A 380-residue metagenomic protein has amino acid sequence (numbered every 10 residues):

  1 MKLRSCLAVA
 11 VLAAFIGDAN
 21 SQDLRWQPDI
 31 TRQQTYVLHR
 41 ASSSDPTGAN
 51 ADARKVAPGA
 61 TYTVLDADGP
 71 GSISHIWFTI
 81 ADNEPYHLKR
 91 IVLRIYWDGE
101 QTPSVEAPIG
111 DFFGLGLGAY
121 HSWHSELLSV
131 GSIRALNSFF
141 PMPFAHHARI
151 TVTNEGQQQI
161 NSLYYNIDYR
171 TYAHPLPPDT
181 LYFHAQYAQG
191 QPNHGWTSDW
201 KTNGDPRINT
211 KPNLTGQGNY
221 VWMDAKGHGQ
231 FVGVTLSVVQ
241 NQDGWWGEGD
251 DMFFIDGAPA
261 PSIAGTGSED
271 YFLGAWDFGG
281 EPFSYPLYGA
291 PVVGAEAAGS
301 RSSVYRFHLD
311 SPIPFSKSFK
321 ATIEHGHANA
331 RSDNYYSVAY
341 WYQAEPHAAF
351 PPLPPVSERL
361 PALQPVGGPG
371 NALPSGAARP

Functional and structural regions predicted by a protein language model:
M1-S5: Positively charged n-region of N-terminal signal peptides that target proteins for export
C6-F15: Bacterial N-terminal signal peptides
S21-P380: Beta-strand-centric surfaces of beta-sandwich/beta-rich domains
